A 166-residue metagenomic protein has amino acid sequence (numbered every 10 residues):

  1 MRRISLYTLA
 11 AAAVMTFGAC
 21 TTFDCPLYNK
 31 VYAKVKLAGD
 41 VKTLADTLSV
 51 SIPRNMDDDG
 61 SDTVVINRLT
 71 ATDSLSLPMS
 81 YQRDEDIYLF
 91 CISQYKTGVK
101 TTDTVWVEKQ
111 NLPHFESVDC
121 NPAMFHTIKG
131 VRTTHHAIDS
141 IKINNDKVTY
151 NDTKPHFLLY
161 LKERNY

Functional and structural regions predicted by a protein language model:
M1-R2, P53, E108: Short, intrinsically disordered low-complexity segments
M1-Y32: Bacterial Sec-dependent N-terminal signal peptides
I4, T43-V50, V64-I66, H126 (+2 more regions): Hydrophobic transmembrane signal anchors and adjacent membrane-proximal interface regions, especially in viral
T8, D57-D59, D84, H114: A broad, structure-centric signal for solvent-exposed, well-ordered loop/edge residues that line or flank functional
C20-L27, S74, P78-Y166: Extracytoplasmic cysteine-anchoring/structural motifs
T21-Q82: Start-of-domain marker
